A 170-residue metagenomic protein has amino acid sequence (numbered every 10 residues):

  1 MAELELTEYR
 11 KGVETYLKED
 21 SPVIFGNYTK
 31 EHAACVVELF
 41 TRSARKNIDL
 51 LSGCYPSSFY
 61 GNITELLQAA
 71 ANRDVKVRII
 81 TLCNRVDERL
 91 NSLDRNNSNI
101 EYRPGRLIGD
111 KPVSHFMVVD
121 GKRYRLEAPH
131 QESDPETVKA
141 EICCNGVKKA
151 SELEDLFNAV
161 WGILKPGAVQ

Functional and structural regions predicted by a protein language model:
M1-D49, G53-Q170: PLD/PLD-like phosphodiesterase catalytic module centered on the HKD motif
